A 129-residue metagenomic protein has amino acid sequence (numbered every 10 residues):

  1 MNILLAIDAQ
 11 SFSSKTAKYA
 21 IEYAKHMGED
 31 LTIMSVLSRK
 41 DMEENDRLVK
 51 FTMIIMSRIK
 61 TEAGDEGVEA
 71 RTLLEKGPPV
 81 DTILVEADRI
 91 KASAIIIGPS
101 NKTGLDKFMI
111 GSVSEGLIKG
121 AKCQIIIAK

Functional and structural regions predicted by a protein language model:
M1-K50: Small/aliphatic-rich secondary-structure junction motif
Y19, K50-I59, T82-L84: Short, solvent-exposed amphipathic alpha-helices that sit in or adjacent to ligand/effector-binding or catalytic
E22-K25, D88-R89, K119: Solvent-exposed polar/charged
E29-D30, V68, A92, C123: Short glycine/serine/threonine/alanine-rich loop segments
T32, R71, I126: Conserved beta-strand positions in the Rossmann-like core of class I SAM-dependent methyltransferases
D65-I95: Structural beta-alpha unit
I90-K129: Gly/Ser-rich helix-loop-strand patches that form or flank binding pockets for ribonucleotide-derived cofactors
